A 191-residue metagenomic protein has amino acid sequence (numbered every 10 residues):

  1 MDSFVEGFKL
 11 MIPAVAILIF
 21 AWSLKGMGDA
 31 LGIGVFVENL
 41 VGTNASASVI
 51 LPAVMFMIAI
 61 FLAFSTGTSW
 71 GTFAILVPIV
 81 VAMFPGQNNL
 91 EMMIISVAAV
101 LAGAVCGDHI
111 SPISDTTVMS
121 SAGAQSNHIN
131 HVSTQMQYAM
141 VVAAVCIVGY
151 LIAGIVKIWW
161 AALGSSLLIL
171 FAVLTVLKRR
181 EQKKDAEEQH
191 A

Functional and structural regions predicted by a protein language model:
M1-V35, V49-F61, S65: Core transmembrane alpha-helical segments of multi-pass membrane transporters/permeases
D2-L10, V35-T43, V118-A122, I129-S133: Short amphipathic alpha-helical coupling elements at transmembrane boundaries
L18-A21, A45-M93, V100-D108: Hydrophobic alpha-helical transmembrane segments of multi-pass integral membrane proteins, predominantly secondary
K25-V37, S65-G67, C146-W160: Transmembrane helix-loop junctions in multi-pass membrane proteins
N89-E91, A124-A139: Membrane-interface alpha-helices at helix entry/exit sites of multi-pass transporters
A102-S111, Q135-G149: Membrane-embedded alpha-helical segments of transport systems, primarily multispan ion/solute transporters
A161-V173: Small-residue-rich transmembrane alpha-helices that serve as helix-helix interface/gating elements in multipass
T175-E188: Membrane-interface capping segments at transmembrane-helix boundaries
